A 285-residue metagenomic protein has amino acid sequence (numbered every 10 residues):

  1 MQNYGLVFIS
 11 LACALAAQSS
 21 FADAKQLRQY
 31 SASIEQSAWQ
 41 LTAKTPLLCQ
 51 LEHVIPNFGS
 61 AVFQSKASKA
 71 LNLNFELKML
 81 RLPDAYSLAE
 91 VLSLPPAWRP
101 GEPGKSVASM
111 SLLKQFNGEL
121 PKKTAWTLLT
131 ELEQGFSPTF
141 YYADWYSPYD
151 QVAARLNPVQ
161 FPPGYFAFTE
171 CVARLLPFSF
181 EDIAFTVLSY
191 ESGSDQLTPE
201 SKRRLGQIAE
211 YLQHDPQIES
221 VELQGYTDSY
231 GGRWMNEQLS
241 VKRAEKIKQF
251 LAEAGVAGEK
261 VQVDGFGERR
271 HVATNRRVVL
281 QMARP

Functional and structural regions predicted by a protein language model:
M1-F8: Bacterial N-terminal signal peptides that target proteins for export
A17-S19: N-terminal signal peptide c-region/cleavage motif recognized by signal peptidases
D23-Y86: An ectodomain-focused feature that recognizes extracytoplasmic/extracellular
N74-S106: Extended low-complexity, serine/threonine- and proline-enriched intrinsically disordered segments
K114-E133: Short, solvent-exposed, Trp/other aromatic-anchored flexible loops in extracytoplasmic proteins
Q115-E119, Y190-T198, R233-E237: Second-shell loop/turn segments in exported
S137-E219, P285: Periplasmic peptidoglycan-binding/tethering modules of Gram-negative envelope proteins
T227-P285: Periplasmic OmpA-like peptidoglycan-binding domain that tethers envelope proteins to the cell wall
